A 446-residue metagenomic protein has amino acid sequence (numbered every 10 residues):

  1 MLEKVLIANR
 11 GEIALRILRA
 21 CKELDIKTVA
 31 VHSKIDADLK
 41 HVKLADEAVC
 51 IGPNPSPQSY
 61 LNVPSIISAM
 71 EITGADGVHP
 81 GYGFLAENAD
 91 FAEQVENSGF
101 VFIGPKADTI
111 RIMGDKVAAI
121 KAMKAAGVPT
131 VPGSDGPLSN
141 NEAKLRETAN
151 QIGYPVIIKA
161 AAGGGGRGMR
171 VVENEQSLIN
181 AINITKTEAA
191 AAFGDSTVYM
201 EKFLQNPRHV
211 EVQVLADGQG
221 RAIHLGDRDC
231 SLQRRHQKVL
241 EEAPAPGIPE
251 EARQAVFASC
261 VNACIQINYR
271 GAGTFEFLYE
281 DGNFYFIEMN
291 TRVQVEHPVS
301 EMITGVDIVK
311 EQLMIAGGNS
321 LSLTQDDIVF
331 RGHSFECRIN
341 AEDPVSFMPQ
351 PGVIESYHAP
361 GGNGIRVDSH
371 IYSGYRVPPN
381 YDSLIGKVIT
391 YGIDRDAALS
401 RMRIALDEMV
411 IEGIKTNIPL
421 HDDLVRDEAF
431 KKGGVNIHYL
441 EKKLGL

Functional and structural regions predicted by a protein language model:
M1-A125, D135-E147, A397: ATP-binding N-terminal substructure of ATP-dependent carboxylate-amine bond-forming enzymes
I7-R16, A20-L24, A48, E71-T73 (+5 more regions): ATP-dependent carboxylate activation and anion-phosphoryl transfer catalytic cores that bind Mg-ATP to form
T148-I157: Acidic/histidine-enriched active-site and ligand-binding environments that engage anionic O-linkages
A160: N-terminal nucleotide-binding beta1-loop-alpha1 segment
V172: Conserved, charged catalytic cores of large soluble enzymes
